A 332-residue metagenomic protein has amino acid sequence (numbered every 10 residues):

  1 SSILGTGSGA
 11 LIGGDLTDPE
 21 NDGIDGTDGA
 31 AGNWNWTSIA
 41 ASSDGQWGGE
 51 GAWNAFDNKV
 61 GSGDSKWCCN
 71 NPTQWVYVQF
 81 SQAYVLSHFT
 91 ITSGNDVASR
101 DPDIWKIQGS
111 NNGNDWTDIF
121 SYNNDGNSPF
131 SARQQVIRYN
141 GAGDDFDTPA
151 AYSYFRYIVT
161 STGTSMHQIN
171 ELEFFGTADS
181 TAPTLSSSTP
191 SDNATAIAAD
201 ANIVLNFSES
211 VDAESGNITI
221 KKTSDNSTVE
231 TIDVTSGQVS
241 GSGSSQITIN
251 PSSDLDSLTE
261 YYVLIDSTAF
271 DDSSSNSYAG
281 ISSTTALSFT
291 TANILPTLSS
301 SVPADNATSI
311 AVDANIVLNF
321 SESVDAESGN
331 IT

Functional and structural regions predicted by a protein language model:
S1-L11, T17, D179-A196, T228 (+3 more regions): Acidic, Ser/Thr/Gly/Pro-rich low-complexity segments and short DxT(G/T)-type signature motifs
S1-N21, T27-A31, Q46-F120, N124 (+1 more regions): Aromatic, loop-rich ligand-recognition surfaces of beta-strand-rich domains
Q82-Y84, G94-A98, N111-D115, S161-S165 (+6 more regions): Acidic glycine-/aspartate-rich tracts in secreted/extracellular proteins
S110, P190, T223, S240-G241 (+2 more regions): Conserved Ser/Thr-centered positions that define the repeating blades of beta-propeller domains
N111-G113, D118, N123-R133, K222-S252: Extracellular beta-sheet repeat scaffolds used for adhesion and glycan interaction
D147-A151, S253-T259: Surface-exposed, short loops/turns at beta-strand junctions within beta-sandwich domains
R156-I158, Y262-A269: Extracellular recognition modules
A199-V239, T268-D271, V312-T332: Short, surface-exposed alpha-helix to beta-strand junction/turn motifs within ectodomains of secreted and cell-envelope
